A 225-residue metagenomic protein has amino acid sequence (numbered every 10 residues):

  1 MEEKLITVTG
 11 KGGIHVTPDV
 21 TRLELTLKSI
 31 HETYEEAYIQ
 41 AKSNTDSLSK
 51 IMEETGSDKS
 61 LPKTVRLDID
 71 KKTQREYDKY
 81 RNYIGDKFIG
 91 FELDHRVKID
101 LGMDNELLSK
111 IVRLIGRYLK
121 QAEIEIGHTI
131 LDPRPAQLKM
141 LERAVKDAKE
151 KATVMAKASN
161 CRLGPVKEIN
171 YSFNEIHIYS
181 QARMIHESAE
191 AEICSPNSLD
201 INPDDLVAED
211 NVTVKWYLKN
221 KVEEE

Functional and structural regions predicted by a protein language model:
M1-E225: Short, charge-dense linear interaction motifs
